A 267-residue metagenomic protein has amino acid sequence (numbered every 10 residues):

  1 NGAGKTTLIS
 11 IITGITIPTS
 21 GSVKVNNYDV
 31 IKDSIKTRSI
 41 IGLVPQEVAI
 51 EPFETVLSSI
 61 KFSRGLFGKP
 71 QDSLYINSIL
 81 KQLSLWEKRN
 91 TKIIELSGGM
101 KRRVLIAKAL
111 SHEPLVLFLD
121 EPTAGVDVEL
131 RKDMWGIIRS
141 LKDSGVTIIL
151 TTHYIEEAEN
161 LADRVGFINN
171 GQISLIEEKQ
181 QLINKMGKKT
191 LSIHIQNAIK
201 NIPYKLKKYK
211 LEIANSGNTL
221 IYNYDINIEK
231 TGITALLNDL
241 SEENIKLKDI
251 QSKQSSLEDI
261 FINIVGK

Functional and structural regions predicted by a protein language model:
T13: Helix-to-loop junction immediately C-terminal to a conserved catalytic motif
G21-D29, T37: Conserved ABC transporter NBD signature motif
K61, G65-K88: Conserved ABC ATPase "signature" region
K92-L96: Conserved ABC ATPase signature
E113: Conserved catalytic motifs of ABC-family nucleotide-binding domains
L117-D120: Catalytic Walker B motif of ABC-type/P-loop ATPase nucleotide-binding domains
W135-D225: ABC transporter nucleotide-binding domain
